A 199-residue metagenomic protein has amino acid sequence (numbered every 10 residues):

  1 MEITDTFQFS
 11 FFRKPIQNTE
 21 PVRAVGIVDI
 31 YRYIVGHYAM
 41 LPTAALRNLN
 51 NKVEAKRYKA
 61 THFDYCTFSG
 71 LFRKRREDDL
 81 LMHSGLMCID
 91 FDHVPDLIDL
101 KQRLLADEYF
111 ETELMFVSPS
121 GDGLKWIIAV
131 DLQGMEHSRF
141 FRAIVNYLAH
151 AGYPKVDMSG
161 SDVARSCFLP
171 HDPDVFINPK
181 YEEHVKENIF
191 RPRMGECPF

Functional and structural regions predicted by a protein language model:
M1-E2, F110-S118: Short, glycine- and small/hydrophobic-rich beta-strand elements in well-ordered beta-sheets
M1-G85, P192-F199: DNA replication initiation on ssDNA origins
I3-P15, R73-P95, V130-F199: DNA replication initiation modules
L49-V53, L104-E108, I144-G152: Hydrophobic, Leu/Ile/Phe/Ala-enriched alpha-helical segments that form helix-helix packing faces
D64-S69, L86-C88, L114, I127-A129: Ordered hydrophobic segments in well-structured contexts
M82-S84, F110, G121: Short connector loops at helix/strand junctions that flank enzyme active sites, especially segments positioning acidic
H93-T112: Short amphipathic alpha-helix segments
V117-K125: Short, conserved phosphate-binding/catalytic loop or strand-edge motifs used in phosphoryl-/nucleotidyl-transfer
